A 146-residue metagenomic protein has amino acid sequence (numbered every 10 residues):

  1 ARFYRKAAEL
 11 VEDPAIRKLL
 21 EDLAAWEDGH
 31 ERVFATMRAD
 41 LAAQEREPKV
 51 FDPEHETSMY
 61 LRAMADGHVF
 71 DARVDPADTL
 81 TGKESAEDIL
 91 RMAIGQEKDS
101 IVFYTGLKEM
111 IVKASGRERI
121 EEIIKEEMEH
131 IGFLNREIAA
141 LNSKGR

Functional and structural regions predicted by a protein language model:
A1-R146: Non-heme di-metal
